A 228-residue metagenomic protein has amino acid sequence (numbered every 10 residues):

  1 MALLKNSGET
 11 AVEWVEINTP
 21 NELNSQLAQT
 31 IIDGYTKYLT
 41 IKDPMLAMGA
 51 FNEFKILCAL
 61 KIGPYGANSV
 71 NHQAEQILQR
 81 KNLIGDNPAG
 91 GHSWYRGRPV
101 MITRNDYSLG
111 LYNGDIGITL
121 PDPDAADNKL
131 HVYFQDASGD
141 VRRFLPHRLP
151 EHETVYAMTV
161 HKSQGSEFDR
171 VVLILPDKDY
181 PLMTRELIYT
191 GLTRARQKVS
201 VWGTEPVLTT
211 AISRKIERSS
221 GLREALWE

Functional and structural regions predicted by a protein language model:
M1-V100, D106-L109, L120: Conserved helicase motor core of P-loop NTPases
L27-T30, N71-H72, A89-H92, T103 (+3 more regions): N-terminal start-of-chain detector that recognizes signal peptides and the immediate post-cleavage beginning
I56, M101-I102, L173, V201: Short hydrophobic-aromatic micro-motifs
A59-K61, R104-N105, P176-K178, T204: Structural motif
D115-E228: C-terminal accessory regions
